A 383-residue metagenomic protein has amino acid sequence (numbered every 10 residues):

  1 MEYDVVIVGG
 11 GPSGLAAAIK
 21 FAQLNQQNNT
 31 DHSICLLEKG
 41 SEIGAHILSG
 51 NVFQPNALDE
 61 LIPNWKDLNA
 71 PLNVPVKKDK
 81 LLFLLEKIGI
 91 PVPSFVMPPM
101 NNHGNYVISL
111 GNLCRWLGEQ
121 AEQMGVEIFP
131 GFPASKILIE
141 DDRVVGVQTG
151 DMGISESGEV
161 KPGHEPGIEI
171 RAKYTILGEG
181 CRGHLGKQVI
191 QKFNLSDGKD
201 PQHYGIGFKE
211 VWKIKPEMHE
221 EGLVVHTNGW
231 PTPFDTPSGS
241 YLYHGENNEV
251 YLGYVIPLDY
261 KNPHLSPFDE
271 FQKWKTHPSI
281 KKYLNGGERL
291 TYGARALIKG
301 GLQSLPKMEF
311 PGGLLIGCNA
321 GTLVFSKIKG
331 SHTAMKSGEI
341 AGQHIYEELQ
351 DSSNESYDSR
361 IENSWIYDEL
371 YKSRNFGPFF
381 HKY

Functional and structural regions predicted by a protein language model:
M1-S13, C35: Beta1/beta-strand and adjacent pyrophosphate-binding region of the FAD-binding site in flavoprotein oxidoreductases
A22-L48: Glycine-rich FAD pyrophosphate-binding loop
K39-K87: N-terminal FAD cofactor-binding segment of flavoenzymes
I62-K78, G131, S196-Y204, N354: A short alpha-helix-loop-beta-strand transition element characteristic of N-terminal alpha/beta dinucleotide-binding
G111, Q120-I280, I340: Predominantly flavin-linked oxidoreductase catalytic cores and closely associated redox partners
A294-F325: FAD-binding beta-loop-beta segment adjacent to the flavin cofactor pocket
G321-K327, Q343-Y383: Active-site-proximal substrate-binding core of FAD-dependent oxidoreductases
H332-E348: An active-site-proximal "capping" alpha-helix that borders the catalytic cofactor pocket
